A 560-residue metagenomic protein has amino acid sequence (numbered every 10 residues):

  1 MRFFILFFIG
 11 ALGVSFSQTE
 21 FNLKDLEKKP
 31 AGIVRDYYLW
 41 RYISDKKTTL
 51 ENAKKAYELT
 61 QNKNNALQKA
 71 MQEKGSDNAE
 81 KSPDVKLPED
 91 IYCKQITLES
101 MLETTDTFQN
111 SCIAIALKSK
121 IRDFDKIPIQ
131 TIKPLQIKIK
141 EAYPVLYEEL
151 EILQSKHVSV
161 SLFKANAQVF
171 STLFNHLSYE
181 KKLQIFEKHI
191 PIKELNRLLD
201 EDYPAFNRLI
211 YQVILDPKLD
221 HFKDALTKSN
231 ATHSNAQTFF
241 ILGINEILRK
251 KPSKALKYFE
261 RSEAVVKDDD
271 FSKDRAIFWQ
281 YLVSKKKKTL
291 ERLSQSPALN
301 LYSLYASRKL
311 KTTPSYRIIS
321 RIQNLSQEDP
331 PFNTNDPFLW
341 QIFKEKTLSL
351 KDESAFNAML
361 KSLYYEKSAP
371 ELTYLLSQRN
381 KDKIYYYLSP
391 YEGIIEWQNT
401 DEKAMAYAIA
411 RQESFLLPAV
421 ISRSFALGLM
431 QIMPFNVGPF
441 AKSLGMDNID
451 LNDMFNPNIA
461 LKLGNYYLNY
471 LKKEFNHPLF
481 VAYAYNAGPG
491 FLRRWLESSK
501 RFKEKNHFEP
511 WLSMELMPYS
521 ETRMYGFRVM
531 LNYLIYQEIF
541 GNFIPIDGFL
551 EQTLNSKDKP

Functional and structural regions predicted by a protein language model:
T19, K29-Y37, D45-E51, L59-A114 (+12 more regions): Generic helix N-cap/helix-start motif at coil->alpha-helix transitions
V213-I214, E246, S284: Residue at a conserved register position within TPR or TPR-like alpha-solenoid repeats
F356-L416, N465: Export/targeting segments at the very N-terminus of extracytoplasmic proteins
M405-A406, R423-D447, I459-L468, G490-F491 (+2 more regions): Substrate-binding/active-site groove segments that recognize and process beta-1,4-linked N-acetyl-hexosamine
Y483-N542: Catalytic and substrate-binding regions of cell-wall glycan-acting enzymes that process beta-1,4-linked
